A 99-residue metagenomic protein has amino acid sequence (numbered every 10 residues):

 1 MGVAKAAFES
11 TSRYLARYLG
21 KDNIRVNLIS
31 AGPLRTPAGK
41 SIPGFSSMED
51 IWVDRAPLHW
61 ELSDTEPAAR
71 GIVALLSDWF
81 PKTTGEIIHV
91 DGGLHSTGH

Functional and structural regions predicted by a protein language model:
A4, S12: Active-site helix of classical SDR
F8: Catalytic Tyr-X3-Lys loop
R17-K21, P81: Alpha-helical segment proximal to the catalytic Tyr-Lys
K21, P33-A56, T97-H99: A glycine/serine/threonine-rich, flexible loop-to-helix segment that serves as the NAD(P) cofactor-binding "lid"
K21-I24, E86: Active-site loop of short-chain dehydrogenase/reductase
L28, S47-T83, I88-G92: C-terminal helical subdomain
